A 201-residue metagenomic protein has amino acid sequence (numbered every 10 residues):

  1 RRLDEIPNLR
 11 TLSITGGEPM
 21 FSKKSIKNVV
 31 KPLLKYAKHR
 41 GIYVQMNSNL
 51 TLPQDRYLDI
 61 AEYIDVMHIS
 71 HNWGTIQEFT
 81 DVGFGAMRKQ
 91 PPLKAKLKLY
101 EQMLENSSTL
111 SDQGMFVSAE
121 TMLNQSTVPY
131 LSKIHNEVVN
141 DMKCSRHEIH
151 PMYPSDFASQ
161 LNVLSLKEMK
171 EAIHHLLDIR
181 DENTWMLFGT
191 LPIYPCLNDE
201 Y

Functional and structural regions predicted by a protein language model:
R1-M46, L52-R56: Conserved alpha-helical substructure of the radical SAM core
D4, R40, A61-V66, S70-Y201: Radical SAM enzyme [4Fe-4S]-AdoMet core and its adjacent flexible, acidic and glycine-rich loops/tails across
T11-I14, M46-N47, V117-A119, E148-I149: Short beta-strand segments at enzyme active-site cores
E18-P19, T51, G74, N124: Short, glycine/serine-rich, charged loops/turns that create anion-binding and catalytic segments at active sites
Q45-S48, S165-K167: A short linear-motif detector with a strong N-terminal bias
L50-T51, Y153: Short beta-alpha junction loops
